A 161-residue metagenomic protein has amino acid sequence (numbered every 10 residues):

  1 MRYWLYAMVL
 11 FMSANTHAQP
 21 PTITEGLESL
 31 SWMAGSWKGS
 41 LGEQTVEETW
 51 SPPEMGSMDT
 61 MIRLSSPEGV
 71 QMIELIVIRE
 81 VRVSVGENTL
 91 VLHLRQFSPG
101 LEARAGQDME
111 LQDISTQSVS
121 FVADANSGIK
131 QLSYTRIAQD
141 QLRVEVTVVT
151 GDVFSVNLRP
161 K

Functional and structural regions predicted by a protein language model:
M1-Y3: Positively charged n-region of N-terminal signal peptides that target proteins for export
L5-L10: Hydrophobic helical h-region of N-terminal Sec-dependent signal peptides in bacterial secretory/periplasmic proteins
S13-N15: N-terminal signal peptide c-region/cleavage motif recognized by signal peptidases
Q19-P20, M109-L111, D140-R143, T147-K161: Edge beta-strand at a domain terminus
T22-S36: N-terminal helix-cap/turn-to-beta initiation motif at the start of protein domains
T24, S40-A125: Central antiparallel beta-sheet cores of small beta-barrel/beta-sandwich binding domains
V46-E48, E74, K130-L132, D152-V156: Short beta-strand segments
D113-R136, E145-T147: Well-ordered alpha/beta subsegment
